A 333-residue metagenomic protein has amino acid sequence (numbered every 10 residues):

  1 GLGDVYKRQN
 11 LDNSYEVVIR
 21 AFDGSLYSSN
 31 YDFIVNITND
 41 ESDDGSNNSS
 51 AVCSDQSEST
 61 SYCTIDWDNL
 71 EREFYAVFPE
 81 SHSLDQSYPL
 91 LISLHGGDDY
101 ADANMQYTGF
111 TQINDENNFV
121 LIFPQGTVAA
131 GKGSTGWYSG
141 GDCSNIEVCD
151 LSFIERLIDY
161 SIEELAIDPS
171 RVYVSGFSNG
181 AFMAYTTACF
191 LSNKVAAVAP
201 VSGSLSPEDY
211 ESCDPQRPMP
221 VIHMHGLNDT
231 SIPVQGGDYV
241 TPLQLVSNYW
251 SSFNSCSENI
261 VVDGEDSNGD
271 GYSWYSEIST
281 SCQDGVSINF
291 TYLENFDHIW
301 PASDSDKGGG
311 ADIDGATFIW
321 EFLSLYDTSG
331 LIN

Functional and structural regions predicted by a protein language model:
G1-Y6: Short, small-residue-biased leader/transition segments that mark boundaries at the very start of proteins
N10-V18: Short, solvent-exposed loop/turn segments enriched in Ser/Thr/Gly
Y27-D40: C-terminal edge beta-strand
S42-L90, S175-A199, G203-L205, L245 (+4 more regions): A domain-start/cap signature at the N-terminus of enzymes
W67-F78, D85-Y173, T186, F190 (+2 more regions): Serine-hydrolase catalytic machinery in alpha/beta-hydrolase-like enzymes
P89-G96, S202, H225-G226, E294: The conserved beta1-alpha1 loop
A196-D284: The feature captures the conserved acid-bearing segment of alpha/beta-hydrolase catalytic domains
